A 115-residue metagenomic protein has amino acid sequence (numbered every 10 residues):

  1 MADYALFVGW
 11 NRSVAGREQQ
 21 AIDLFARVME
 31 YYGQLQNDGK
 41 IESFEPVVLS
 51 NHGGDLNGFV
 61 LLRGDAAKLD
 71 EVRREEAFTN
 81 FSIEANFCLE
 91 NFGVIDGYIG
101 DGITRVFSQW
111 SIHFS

Functional and structural regions predicted by a protein language model:
M1-L56, G64-R74, V94-S115: Short S/T/G/P-rich N-terminal loop/turn motif that feeds into the first structured element of a domain
E75-T79: A short linear boundary/processing microfeature
N80-Y98: Conserved short beta-strand edge segments in small beta-sheet-based binding/regulatory domains
